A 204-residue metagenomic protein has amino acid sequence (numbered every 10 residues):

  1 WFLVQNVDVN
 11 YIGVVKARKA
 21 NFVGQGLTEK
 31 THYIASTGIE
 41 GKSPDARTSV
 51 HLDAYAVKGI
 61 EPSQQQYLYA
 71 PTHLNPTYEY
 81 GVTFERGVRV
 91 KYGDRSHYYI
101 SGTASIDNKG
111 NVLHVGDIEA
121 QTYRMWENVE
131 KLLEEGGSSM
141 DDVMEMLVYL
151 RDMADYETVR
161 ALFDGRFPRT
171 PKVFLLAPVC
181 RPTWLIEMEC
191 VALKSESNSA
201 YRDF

Functional and structural regions predicted by a protein language model:
W1-E145, Y149-F204: N-terminal presequence-like segments and the immediate start of the first folded domain
